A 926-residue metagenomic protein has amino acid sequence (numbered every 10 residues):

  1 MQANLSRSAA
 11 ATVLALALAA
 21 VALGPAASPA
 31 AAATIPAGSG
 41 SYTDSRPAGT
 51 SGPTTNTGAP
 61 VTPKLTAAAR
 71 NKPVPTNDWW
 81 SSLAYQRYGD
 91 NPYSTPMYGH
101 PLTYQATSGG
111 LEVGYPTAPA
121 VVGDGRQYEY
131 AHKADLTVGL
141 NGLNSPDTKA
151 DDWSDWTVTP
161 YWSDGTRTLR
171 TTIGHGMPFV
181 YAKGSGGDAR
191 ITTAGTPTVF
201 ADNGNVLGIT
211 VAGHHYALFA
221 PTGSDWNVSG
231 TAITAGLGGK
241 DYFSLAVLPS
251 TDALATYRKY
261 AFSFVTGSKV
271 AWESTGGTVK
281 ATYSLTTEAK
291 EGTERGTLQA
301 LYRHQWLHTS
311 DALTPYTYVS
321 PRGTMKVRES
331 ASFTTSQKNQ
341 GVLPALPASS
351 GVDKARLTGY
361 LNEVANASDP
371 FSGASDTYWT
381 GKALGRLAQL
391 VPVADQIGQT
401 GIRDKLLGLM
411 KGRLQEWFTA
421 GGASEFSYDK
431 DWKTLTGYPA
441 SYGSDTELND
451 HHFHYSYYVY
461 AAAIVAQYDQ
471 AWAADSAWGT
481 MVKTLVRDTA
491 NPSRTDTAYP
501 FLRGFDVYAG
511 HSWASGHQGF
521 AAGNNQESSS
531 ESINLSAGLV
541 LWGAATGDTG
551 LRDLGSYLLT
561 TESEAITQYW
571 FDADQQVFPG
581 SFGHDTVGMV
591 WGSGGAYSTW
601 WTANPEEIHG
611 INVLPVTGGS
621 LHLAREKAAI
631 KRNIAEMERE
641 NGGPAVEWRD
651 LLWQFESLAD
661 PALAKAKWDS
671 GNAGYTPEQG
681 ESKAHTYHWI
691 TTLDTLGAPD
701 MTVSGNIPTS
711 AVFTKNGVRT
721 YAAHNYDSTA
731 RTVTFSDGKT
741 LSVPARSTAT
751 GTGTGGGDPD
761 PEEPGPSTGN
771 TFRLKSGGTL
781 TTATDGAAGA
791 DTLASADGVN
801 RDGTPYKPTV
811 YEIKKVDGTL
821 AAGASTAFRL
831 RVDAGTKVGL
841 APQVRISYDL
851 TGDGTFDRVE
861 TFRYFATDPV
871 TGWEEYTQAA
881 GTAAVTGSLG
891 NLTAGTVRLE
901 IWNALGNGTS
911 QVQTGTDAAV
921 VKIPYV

Functional and structural regions predicted by a protein language model:
M1-A32: Secretory targeting and sorting signals
L16-G24, A33-H452, P492, D496-F505 (+3 more regions): Ser/Thr/Asn(+Pro)-rich, low-complexity disordered segments
L18, A745-T748, A783-G786, T804 (+2 more regions): Solvent-exposed, conformationally flexible loop/turn segments
A374-A394, L406, D445-K483, S528-S536: Aromatic-rich carbohydrate-recognition surfaces in CAZymes
A522-N525, Y864-G906: Short, surface-exposed tryptophan/glycine-enriched loops that mediate extracellular molecular recognition
E762-L840, G890-V926: Proprotein-processing/basic-patch segments
V844-L850: Conserved aromatic beta-strand anchor motif in extracellular beta-sandwich/beta-rich domains
D853: Acidic carboxylate motifs that coordinate Ca2+ or other divalent cations, activating on Asp/Glu
